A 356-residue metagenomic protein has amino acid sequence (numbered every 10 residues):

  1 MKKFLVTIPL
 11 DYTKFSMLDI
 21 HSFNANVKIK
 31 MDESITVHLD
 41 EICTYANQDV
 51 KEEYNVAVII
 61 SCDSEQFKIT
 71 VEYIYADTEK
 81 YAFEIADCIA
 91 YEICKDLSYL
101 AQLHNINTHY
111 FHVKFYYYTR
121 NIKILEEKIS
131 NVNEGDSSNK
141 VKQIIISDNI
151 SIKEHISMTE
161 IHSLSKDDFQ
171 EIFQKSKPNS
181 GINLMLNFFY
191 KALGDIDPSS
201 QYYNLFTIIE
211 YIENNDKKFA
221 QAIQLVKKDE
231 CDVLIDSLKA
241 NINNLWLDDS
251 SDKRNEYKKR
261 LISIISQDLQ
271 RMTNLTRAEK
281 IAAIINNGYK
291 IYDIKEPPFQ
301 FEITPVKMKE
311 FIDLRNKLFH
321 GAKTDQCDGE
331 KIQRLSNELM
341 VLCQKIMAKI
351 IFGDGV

Functional and structural regions predicted by a protein language model:
M1-S200, E330-D354: Charged, non-catalytic interaction/linker regions at domain boundaries that couple catalytic cores to substrate
D168-V356: Amphipathic, oligomerization/interface secondary-structure segments
